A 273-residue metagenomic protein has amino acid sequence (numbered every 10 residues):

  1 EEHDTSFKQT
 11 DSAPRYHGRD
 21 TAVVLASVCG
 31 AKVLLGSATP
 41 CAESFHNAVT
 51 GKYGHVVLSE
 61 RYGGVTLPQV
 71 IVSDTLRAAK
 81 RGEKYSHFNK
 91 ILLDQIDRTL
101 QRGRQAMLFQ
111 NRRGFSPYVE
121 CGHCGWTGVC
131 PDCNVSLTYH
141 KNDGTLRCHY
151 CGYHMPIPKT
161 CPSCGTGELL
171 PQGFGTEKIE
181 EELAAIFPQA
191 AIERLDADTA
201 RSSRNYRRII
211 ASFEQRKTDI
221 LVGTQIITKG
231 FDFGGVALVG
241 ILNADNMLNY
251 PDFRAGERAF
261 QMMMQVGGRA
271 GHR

Functional and structural regions predicted by a protein language model:
E2-R273: Inter-lobe coupling/hinge segments of SF2-like helicase ATPases
